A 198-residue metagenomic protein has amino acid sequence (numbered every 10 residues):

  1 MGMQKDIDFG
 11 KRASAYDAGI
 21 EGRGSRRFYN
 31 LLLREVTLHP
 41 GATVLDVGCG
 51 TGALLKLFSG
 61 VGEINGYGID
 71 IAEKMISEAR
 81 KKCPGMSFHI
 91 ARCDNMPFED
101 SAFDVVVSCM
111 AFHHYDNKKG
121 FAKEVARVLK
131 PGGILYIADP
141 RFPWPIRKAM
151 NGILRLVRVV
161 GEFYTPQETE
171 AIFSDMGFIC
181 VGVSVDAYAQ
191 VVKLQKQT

Functional and structural regions predicted by a protein language model:
M1-S14: N-terminal, positively charged/glycine-rich alpha-helical extensions of SAM-dependent methyltransferases
D8, D17-R26, L54, Y136-M176 (+1 more regions): C-terminal alpha-helical "lid/dimerization" subdomain adjacent to the S-adenosyl-L-methionine
R23-P40: Conserved alpha-helix/loop element of class I SAM-dependent methyltransferases that forms part of the SAM/SAH-binding
T43, G132-I134: Short glycine-centered segments of the SAM/dcSAM-binding site in methyltransferase folds
L45-V47, T51-N95: Class I SAM-dependent methyltransferase SAM/SAH-binding core
V107: A conserved beta-strand element that flanks and buttresses the S-adenosyl-L-methionine
M110-A111: Short catalytic micro-motifs in class I SAM-dependent methyltransferases
K119-P131: A short glycine-rich, Lys/Arg-flanked "PGG" loop and its adjoining helix->strand segment in the class I
